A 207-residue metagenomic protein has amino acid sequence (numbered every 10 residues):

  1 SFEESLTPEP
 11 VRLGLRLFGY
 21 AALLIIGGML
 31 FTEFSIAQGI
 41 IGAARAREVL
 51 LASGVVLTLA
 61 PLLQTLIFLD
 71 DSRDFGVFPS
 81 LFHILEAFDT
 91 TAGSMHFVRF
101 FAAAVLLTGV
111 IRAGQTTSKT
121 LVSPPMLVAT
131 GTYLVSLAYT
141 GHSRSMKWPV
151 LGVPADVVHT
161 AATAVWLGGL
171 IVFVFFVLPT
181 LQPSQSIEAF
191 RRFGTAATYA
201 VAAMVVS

Functional and structural regions predicted by a protein language model:
S1-S207: Polytopic transmembrane helical bundles with strong interfacial aromatic enrichment
